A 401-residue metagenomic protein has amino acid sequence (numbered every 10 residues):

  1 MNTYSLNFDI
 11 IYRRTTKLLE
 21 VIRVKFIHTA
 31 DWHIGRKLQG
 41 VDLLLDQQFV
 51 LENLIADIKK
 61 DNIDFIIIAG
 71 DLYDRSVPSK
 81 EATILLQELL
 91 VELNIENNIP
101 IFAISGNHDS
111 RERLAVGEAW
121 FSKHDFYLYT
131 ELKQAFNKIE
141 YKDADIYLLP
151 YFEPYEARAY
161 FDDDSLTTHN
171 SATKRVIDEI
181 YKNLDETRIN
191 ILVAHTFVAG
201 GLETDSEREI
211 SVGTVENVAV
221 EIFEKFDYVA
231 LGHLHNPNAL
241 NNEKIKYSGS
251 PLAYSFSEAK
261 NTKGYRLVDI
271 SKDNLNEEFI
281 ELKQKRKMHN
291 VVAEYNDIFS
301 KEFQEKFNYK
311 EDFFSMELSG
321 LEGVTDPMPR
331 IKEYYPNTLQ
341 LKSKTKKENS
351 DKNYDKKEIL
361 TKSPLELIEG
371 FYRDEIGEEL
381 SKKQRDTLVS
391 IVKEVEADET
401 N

Functional and structural regions predicted by a protein language model:
F8-D9, R13-V91, N98, L192 (+3 more regions): N-terminal active-site segment of His-dependent metallophosphoesterases
L18, K60, F65, I270-N401: Accessory, non-catalytic peripheral segments of nucleic-acid enzymes
I27, D145-Y147, G264-R266: Conserved beta-strand elements of the Class I
D31, D71, L86, G106 (+6 more regions): Divalent metal-coordination and catalytic microenvironments
L85-N97, V215-K225: Catalytic-core regions built around general acid/base machinery
F102-N241: His/Asp/Glu-rich metal-coordinating catalytic cores of metallo-dependent phosphodiesterases/hydrolases acting on
Y228, G232-L282: A conserved active-site cap/scaffold subdomain adjacent to cofactor or substrate pockets
